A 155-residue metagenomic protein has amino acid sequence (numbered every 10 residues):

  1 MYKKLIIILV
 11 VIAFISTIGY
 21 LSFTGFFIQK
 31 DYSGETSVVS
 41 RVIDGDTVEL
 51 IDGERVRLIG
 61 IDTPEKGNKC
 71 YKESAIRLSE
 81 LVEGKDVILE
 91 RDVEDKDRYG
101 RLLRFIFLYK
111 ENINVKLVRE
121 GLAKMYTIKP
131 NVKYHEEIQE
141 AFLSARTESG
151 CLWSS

Functional and structural regions predicted by a protein language model:
M1-S155: Small beta-barrel nucleic-acid-binding modules, primarily SNase/OB-fold domains and secondarily Tudor-like barrels
